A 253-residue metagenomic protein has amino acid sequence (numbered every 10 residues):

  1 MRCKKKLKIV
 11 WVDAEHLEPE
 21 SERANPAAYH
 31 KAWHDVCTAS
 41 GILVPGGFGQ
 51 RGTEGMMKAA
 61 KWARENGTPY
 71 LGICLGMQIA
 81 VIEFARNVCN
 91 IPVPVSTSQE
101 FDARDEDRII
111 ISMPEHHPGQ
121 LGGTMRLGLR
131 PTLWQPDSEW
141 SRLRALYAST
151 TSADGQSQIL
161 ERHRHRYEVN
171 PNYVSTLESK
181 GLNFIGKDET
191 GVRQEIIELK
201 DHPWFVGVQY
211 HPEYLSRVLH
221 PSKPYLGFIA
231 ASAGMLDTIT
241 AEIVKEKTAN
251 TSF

Functional and structural regions predicted by a protein language model:
M1-P203, Q209-F253: N-terminal beta1-alpha1 cap of cysteine-dependent amidohydrolase-like domains
